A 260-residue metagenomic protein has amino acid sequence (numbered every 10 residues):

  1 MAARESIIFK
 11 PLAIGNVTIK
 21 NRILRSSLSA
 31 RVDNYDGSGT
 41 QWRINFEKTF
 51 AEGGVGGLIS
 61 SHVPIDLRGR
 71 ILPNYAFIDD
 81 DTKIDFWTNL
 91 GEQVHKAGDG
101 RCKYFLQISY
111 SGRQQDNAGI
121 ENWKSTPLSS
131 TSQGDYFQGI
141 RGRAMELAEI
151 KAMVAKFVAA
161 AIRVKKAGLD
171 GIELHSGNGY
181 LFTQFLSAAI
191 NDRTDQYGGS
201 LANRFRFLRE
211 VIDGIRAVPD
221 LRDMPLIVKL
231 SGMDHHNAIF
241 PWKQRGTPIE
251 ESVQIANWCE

Functional and structural regions predicted by a protein language model:
M1-S111, I140, E149, M153 (+1 more regions): N-terminal capping/small domains of soluble enzymes
I7-I14, T18-K20, L24, G56 (+4 more regions): Aromatic-lined glycan-binding groove of carbohydrate-active enzymes
S29, P64, Y110-G112, S176-N178 (+1 more regions): Active-site-proximal loop/turn and secondary-structure-junction residues that shape catalytic pockets, frequently
G37, V154-V158, R163, Q196-V211 (+1 more regions): Active-site glycine- and acidic-residue-rich loops that bind and position anionic ligands or nucleotide-like cofactors
I65-D66, N74-I78, D116-M145, Q184-F205: Aromatic- and acidic-residue-enriched carbohydrate-binding clefts of CAZyme catalytic domains
Y75-K103, A189-L226, G232: Alpha-helix-loop-beta-strand connector modules within alpha/beta enzyme cores
G91-V94, E149-L174, F207-V218, A256-C259: An active-site-proximal structural segment forming one wall of the substrate-binding cleft that immediately precedes
R101-K103, S109-L169: Non-globular sequence segments
